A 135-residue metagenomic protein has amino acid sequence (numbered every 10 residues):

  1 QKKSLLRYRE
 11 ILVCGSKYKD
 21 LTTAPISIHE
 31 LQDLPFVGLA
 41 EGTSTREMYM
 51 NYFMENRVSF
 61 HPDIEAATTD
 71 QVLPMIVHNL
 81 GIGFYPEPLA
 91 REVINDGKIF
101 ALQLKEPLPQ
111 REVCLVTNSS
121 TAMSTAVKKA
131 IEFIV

Functional and structural regions predicted by a protein language model:
Q1-E10, C14, T22, V77 (+1 more regions): Short beta-strand-centered segments that line the small-molecule binding cleft or hinge of alpha/beta clamshell
R9-I11, P35, E112: Structural motif
G15-Y18, S119-T121: Short loop segments at secondary-structure junctions
S16-K17, E87-L89, K105-E106, V113: Short secondary-structure boundary segments
D20-L21, P35-N56, M123-T125, I131: Secondary-structure junction motif
T45-L102: Hydrophobic hinge/microswitch elements
F100-V135: A late-sequence structural motif
